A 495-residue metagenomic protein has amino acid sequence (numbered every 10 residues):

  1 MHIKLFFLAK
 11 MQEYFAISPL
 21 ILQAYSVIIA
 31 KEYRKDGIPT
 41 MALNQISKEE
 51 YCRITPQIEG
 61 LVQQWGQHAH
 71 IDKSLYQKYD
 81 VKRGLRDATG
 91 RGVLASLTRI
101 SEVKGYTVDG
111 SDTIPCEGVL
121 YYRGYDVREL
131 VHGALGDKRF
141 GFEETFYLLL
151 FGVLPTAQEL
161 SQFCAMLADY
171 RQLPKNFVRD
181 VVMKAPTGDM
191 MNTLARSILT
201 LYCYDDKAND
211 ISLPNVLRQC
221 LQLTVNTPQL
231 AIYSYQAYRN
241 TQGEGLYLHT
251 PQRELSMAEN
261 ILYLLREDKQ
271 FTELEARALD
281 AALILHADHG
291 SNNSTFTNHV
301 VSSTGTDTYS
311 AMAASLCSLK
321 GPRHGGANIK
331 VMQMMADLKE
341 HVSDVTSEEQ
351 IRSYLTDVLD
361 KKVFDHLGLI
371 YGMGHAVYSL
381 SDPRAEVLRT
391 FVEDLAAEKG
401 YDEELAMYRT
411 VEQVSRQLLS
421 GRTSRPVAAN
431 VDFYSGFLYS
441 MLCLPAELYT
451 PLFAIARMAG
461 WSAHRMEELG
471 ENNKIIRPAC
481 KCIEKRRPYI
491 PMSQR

Functional and structural regions predicted by a protein language model:
M1-L8: Hydrophobic alpha-helical signal peptides and transmembrane signal-/tail-anchor segments that drive secretory-pathway
F7, E32-K35, V103, G372: Intrinsically disordered, low-complexity segments enriched in small/polar residues
A9-K31, G37: Short, positively charged and aromatic/hydrophobic N-terminal segments
K35-D36, R123: Feature targets compositionally biased, intrinsically disordered low-complexity regions with long contiguous runs
A42-R495: Non-transmembrane, aqueous-exposed alpha-helical and coiled segments at domain scale
